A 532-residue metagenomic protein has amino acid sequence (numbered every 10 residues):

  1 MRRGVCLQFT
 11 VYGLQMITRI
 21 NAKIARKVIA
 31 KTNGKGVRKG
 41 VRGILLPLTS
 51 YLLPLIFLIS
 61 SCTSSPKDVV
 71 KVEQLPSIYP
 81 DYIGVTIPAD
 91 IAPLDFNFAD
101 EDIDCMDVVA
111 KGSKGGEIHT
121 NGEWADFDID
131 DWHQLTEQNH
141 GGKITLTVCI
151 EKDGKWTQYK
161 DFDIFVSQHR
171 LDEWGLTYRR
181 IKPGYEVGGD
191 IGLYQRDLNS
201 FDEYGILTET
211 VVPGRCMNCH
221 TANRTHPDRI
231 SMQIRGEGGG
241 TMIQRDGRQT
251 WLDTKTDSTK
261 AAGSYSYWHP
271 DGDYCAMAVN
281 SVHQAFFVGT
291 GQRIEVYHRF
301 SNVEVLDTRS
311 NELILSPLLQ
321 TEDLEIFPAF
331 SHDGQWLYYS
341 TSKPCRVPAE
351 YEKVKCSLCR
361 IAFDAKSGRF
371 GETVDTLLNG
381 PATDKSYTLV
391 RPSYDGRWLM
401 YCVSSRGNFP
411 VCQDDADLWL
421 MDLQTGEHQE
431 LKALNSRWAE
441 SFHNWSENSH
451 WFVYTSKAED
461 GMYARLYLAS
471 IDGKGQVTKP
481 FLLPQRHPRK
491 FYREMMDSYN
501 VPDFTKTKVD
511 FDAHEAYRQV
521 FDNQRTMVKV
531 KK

Functional and structural regions predicted by a protein language model:
G4, Q8-R42, L55-I56: Short, low-complexity, charge-dense intrinsically disordered segments
V5, V11, S50, L337-Y338 (+1 more regions): Intrinsically disordered, low-complexity N-terminal regions enriched in serine/proline/glycine with scattered basic
Y51-S60: Bacterial N-terminal signal peptides
C62-K532: Sequence signature of WD/YWTD-type beta-propeller architectures
